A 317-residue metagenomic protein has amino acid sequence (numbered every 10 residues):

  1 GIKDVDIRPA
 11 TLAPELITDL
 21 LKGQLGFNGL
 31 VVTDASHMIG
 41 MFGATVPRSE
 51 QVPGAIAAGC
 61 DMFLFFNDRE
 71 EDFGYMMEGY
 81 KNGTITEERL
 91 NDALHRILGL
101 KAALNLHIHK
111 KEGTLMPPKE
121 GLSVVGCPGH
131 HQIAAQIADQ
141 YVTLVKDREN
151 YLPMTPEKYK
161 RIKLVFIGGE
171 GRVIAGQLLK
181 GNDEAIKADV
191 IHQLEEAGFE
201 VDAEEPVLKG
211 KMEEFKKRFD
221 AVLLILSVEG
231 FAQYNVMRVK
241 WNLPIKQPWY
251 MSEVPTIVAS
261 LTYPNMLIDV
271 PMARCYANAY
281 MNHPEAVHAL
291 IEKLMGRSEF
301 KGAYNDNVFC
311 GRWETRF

Functional and structural regions predicted by a protein language model:
G1-I2, I39-G40, F231-Q233: Short, solvent-exposed loop/turn segments at secondary-structure junctions
G1-I2, V32-S36, I225: Short beta-strands and strand-loop turn motifs
G1-R8, P118-V124: Active-site-proximal beta-alpha loop/turn segments in soluble metabolic enzymes
D4-P9, H37-V46: Acidic/histidine-rich helix-loop elements that form or flank divalent-metal/phosphate-binding sites at the catalytic
A10-V32: Alpha-helix-loop-beta-strand connector modules within alpha/beta enzyme cores
A13-P14, G23-Q24, G43-F317: Preference for extracellular/luminal or secreted protein segments
S36-H37, T262: Catalytic metal-binding/acid-base residues of hydrolase active sites
